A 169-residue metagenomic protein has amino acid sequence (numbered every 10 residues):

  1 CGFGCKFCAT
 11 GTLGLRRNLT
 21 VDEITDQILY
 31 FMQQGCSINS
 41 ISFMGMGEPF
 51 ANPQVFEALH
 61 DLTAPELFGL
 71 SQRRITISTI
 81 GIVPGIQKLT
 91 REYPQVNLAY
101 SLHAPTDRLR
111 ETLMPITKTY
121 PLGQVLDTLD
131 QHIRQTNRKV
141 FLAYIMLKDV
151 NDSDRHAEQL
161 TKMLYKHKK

Functional and structural regions predicted by a protein language model:
C1-D22: Canonical Radical SAM [4Fe-4S] cluster-binding loop centered on the CxxxCxxC motif and its immediate flanking residues
D26, Y30-S40, G45-K169: Conserved AdoMet/S-adenosylmethionine-binding subsite of the radical SAM
